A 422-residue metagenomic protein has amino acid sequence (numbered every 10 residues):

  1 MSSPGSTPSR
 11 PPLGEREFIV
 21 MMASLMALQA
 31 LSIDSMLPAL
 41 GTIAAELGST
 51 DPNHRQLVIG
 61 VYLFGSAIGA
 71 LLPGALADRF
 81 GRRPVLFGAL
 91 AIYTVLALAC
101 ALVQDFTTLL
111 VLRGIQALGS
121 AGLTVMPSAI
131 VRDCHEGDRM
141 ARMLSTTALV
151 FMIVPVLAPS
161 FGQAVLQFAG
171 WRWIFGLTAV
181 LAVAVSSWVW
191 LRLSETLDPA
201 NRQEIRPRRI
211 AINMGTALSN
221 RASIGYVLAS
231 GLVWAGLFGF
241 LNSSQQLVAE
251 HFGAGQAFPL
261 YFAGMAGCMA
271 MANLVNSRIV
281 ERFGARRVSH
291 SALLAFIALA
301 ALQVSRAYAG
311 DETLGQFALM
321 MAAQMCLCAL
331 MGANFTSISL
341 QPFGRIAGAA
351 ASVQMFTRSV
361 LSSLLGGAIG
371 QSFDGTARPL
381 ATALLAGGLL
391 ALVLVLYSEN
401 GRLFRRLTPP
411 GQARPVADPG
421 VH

Functional and structural regions predicted by a protein language model:
G5-P12, S194-Y226: Juxtamembrane intracellular "pre-TM" segments in multi-pass secondary transporters
A39-I68: Extracellular/periplasmic helix-loop-helix junction of adjacent transmembrane segments in MFS-like secondary
S49, G81, L102-T108, G119 (+1 more regions): Helix-breaking motifs and short loop linkers at transmembrane-helix boundaries and internal kinks in secondary membrane
A67-T107: Conserved MFS/SLC helix-loop-helix module at the cytosolic interface between two early adjacent transmembrane helices
I92-A99, T107-I115, G315-A323: Paired small-residue
T108, G137-D138, R142-L191, L197: Helix-loop-helix hairpin linking two adjacent transmembrane segments in secondary transporters
L112-I153: Cytoplasmic helix-loop-helix junction between adjacent transmembrane helices in 12-TM secondary transporters
F335-R378, A383-L384: A late C-terminal transmembrane helix in Major Facilitator Superfamily
